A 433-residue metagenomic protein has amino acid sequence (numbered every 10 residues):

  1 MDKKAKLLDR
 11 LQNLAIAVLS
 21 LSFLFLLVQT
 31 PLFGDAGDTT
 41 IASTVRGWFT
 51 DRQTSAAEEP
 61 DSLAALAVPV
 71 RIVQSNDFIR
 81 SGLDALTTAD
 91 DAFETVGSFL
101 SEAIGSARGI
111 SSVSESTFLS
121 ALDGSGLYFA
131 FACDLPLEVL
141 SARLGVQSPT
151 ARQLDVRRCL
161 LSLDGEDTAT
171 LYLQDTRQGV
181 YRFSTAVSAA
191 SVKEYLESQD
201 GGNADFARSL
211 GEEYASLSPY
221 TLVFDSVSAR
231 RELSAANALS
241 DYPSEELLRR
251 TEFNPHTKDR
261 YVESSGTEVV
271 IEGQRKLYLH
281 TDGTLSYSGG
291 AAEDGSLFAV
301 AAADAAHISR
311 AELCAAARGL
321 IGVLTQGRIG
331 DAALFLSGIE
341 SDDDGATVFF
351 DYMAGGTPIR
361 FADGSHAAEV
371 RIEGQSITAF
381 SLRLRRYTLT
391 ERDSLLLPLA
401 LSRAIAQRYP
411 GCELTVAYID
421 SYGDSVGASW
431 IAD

Functional and structural regions predicted by a protein language model:
M1-L11: Short, Lys/Arg-rich N-terminal segment immediately upstream of the first membrane anchor
K3-K4, I16-A311: Preferential activation on post-signal-peptide N-terminal prodomains/segments of secreted or lumenal proteins
N13-I16, G364: Alpha-helical transmembrane spans
F23-L24, A317-L320, A368-V370: Short low-polarity hydrophobic stretches
A130, V156-S162, Q174, S244-G290 (+3 more regions): Exposed beta-strand-loop-beta-strand "reactive/processing" segments of non-cytosolic proteins
S188-S191, G356, L397-P398: Helix N-terminus capping/helix-initiation residues
S288-G338, E373-Y409: Long, charged/polar, surface-exposed segments that mediate recognition or autoinhibition
